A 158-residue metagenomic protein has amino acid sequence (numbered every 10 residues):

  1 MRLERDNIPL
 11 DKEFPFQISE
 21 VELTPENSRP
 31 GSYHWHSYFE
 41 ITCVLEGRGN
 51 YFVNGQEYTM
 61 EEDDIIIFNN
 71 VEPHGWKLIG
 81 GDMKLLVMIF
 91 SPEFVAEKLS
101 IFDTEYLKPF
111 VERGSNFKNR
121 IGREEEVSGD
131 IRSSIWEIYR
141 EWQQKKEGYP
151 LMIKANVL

Functional and structural regions predicted by a protein language model:
M1-E61, I65, T104-E105, S115 (+1 more regions): Generic protein-terminus/edge-of-domain signal
R2-Q17, K77-R140: A hydrophobic/aromatic-rich effector-binding and dimerization subdomain of bacterial HTH-type transcriptional regulators
V44-E46, N69, I79: A short, compositionally biased micro-patch
N50, I66, N70-W76, F94-A96: Histidine-centered metal-chelating micro-motifs
G55-E57, E72, G80, P92: A short beta-strand motif that forms part of the nucleic acid-binding face of small beta-barrel RNA-binding folds
N70, G114, W142-K146: A general structural signal marking secondary-structure boundaries and capping sites
E125-G129, W142-N156: All-alpha amphipathic helical-bundle segments outside canonical DNA-binding/catalytic cores that form hydrophobic
I135-I138, K154-L158: Hydrophobic alpha-helical core bundles mediating ligand binding, dimerization, or RNAP-core interactions
